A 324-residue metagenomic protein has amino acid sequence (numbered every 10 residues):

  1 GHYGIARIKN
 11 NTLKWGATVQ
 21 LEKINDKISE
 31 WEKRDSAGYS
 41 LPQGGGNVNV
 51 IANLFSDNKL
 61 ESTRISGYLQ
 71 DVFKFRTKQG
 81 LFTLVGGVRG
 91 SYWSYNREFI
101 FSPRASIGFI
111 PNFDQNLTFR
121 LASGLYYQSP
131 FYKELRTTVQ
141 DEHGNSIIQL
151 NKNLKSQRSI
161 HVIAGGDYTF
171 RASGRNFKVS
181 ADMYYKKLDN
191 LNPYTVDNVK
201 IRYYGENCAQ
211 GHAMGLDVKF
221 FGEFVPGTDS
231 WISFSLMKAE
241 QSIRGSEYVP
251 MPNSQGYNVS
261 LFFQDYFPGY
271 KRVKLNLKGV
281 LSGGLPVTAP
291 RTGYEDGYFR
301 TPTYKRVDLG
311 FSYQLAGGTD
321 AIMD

Functional and structural regions predicted by a protein language model:
G1-N96, S180-M183, W231: Face-selective signature of the C-terminal outer-membrane beta-barrel domain
Y3-I5, G67-F73, A105-F109, A164-Y168 (+4 more regions): Residues on the lipid-exposed face of transmembrane beta-strands in outer-membrane beta-barrel proteins
N10-L13, K78-L84, D114-F119, A172-V179 (+3 more regions): Repeated loop/turn-to-beta-strand initiation elements of outer-membrane beta-barrel proteins
W15-L21, G86-G90, I107, L121-L125 (+5 more regions): Transmembrane beta-barrel strands of outer-membrane/channel proteins
K27-N53, V139-L150, P193-C208: Surface-exposed loop/turn segments flanking beta-strands in extracellular/periplasmic regions
K59-I65, F99-F101, R158-V162, Y185 (+3 more regions): Residues that define the transmembrane beta-barrel architecture of outer-membrane proteins
T77-G80, Y184-K187, Y204-T288: Gram-negative outer-membrane beta-barrel transporters
N112, N153-H212, D324: Membrane-embedded beta-barrel scaffold of Gram-negative outer-membrane proteins
